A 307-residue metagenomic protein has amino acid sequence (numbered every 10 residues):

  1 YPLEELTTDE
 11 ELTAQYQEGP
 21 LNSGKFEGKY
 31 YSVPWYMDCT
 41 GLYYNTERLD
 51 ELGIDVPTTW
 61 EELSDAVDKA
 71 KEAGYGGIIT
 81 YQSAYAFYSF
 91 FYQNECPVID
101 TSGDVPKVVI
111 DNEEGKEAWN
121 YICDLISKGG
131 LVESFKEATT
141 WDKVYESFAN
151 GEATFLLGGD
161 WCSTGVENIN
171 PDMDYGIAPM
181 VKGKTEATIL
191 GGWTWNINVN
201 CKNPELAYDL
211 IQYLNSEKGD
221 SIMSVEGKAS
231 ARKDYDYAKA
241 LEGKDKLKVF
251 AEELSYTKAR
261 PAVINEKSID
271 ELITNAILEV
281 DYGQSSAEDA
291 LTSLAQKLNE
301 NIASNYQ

Functional and structural regions predicted by a protein language model:
Y1-T40, D55, S64, D172 (+2 more regions): Hinge/lid segment of periplasmic solute-binding proteins
Y1-Y16, K25, E47-T58, S147 (+2 more regions): Extracytoplasmic "Venus flytrap"/periplasmic binding protein-like
E4-Y16, P97-E117, N168-I169, P179-T188 (+3 more regions): Short, solvent-exposed loop/beta-turn-alpha elements that line the ligand-binding surface or hinge of extracytoplasmic
A14, N22, P171, Y175 (+2 more regions): Long, aromatic- and glycine/proline-rich binding clefts that accommodate carbohydrate-like moieties
E18-D55, Q82-D104, I189-I197, I269-L278: Periplasmic solute-binding protein
R48-L49, D65-A73, D142-E152, L156 (+2 more regions): Short helices/loops that flank or line small-molecule/ion binding pockets
V67-K69, V105-K136: Glycine-centered hinge/linker elements that transmit conformational signals in sensory and ligand-binding systems
N120-L206: Extracytoplasmic/periplasmic substrate-binding proteins
